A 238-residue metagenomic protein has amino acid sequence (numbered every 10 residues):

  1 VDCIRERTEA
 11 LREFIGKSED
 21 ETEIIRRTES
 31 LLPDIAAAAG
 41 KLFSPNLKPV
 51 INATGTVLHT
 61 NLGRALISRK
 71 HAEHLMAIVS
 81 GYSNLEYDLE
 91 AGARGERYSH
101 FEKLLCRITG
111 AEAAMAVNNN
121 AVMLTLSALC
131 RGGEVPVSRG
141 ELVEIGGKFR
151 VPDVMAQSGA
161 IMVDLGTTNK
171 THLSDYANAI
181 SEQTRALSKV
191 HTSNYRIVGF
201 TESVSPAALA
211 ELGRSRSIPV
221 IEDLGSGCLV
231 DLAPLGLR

Functional and structural regions predicted by a protein language model:
V1-G40: Long amphipathic alpha-helical segments
I15-I25, S44-L66: N-terminal Rossmann-like NAD(P)+-binding subdomain of aldehyde/semialdehyde dehydrogenases
D34-A36, H59, E90: Catalytic, metal-anchored helix/loop core of enzyme active sites in primary metabolism
S44, G92-R238: Conserved PLP-enzyme active-site core in the AAT-like
N52, N61, N84, N118-N120 (+1 more regions): Asparagine-centered polar/low-complexity signal
A53-T54, A65-E90: Glycine-rich phosphate-binding segment of PLP-dependent enzymes
V57-N61, D88, P136-S138: Short glycine-rich or small-residue beta-strand-to-loop segments that form or flank ligand, phosphate, metal/Fe-S
